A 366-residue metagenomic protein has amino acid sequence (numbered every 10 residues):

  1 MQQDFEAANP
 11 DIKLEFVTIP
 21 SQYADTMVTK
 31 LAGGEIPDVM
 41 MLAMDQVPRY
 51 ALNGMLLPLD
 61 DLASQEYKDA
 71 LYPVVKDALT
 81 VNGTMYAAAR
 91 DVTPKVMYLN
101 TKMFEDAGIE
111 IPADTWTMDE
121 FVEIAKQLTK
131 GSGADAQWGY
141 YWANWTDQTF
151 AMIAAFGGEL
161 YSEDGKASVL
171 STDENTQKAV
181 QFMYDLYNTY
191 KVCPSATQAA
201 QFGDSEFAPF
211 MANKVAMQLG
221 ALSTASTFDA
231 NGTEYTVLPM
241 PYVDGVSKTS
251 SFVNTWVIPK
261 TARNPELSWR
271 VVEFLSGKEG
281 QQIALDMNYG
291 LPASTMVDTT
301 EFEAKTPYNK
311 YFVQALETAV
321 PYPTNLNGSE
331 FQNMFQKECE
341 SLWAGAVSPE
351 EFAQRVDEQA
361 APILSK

Functional and structural regions predicted by a protein language model:
M1-L52, Q65-D69, T93, I111 (+11 more regions): Conserved N-terminal structural module of periplasmic/extracytoplasmic solute-binding proteins
T29-K30, P37-D38, K68-M103, A136-W142 (+3 more regions): A structural signal for short loop-to-beta-strand junctions that line the ligand-binding cleft of periplasmic/secreted
M44-V96, D119, T236-L238, T300-K310: Hinge/lid segment of periplasmic solute-binding proteins
Y50-M55, V75-P112, W142-G165, S251-V257 (+2 more regions): Periplasmic solute-binding protein
D60-L71, A113-D114, G131-A134, W138-G139 (+6 more regions): Short, solvent-exposed loop/beta-turn-alpha elements that line the ligand-binding surface or hinge of extracytoplasmic
A78, Y235, L285-K337, S341: Long, aromatic- and glycine/proline-rich binding clefts that accommodate carbohydrate-like moieties
A125, K166-T197: Glycine-centered hinge/linker elements that transmit conformational signals in sensory and ligand-binding systems
V215-A216, N254-G290: Bilobed periplasmic-binding protein/Venus flytrap-like ligand-binding cleft at the lobe interface of extracytoplasmic
